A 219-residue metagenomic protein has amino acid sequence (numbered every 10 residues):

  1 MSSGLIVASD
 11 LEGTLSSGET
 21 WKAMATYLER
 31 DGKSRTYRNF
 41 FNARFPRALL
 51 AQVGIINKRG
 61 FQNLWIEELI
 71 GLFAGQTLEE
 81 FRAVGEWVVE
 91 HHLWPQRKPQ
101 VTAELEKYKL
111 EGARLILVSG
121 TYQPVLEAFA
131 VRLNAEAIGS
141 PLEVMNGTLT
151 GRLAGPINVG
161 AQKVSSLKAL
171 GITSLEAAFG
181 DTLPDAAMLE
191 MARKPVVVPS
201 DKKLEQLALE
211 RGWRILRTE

Functional and structural regions predicted by a protein language model:
M1-G54: Active-site neighborhood of HAD-like aspartate-dependent phosphohydrolases
S2-I6, A83-V84, E90-E219: C-terminal cap/substrate-recognition subdomain and adjoining C-terminal extension of metal-dependent phosphatase-like
L5, D31-T36, I55-G60, L78-E80 (+2 more regions): Conserved alpha/beta cores of soluble small-molecule-handling proteins
F45, Q62-I66, G147-R152: Acidic/polar active-site rim loop that often engages polyanionic ligands
Q52-E67, P141: N-terminal-biased segments
Q62-Q100: Metal-dependent phosphoesterase signature
